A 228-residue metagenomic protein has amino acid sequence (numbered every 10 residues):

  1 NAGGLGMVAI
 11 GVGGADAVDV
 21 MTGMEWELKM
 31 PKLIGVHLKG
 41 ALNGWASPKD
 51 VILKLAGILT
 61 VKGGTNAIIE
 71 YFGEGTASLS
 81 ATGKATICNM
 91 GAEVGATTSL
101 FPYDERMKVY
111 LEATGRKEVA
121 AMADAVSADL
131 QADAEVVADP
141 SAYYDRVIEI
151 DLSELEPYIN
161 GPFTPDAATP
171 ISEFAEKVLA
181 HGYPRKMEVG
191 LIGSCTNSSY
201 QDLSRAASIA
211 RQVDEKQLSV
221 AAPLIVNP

Functional and structural regions predicted by a protein language model:
N1-P228: Fe-S-dependent hydro-lyases/dehydratases of central metabolism
